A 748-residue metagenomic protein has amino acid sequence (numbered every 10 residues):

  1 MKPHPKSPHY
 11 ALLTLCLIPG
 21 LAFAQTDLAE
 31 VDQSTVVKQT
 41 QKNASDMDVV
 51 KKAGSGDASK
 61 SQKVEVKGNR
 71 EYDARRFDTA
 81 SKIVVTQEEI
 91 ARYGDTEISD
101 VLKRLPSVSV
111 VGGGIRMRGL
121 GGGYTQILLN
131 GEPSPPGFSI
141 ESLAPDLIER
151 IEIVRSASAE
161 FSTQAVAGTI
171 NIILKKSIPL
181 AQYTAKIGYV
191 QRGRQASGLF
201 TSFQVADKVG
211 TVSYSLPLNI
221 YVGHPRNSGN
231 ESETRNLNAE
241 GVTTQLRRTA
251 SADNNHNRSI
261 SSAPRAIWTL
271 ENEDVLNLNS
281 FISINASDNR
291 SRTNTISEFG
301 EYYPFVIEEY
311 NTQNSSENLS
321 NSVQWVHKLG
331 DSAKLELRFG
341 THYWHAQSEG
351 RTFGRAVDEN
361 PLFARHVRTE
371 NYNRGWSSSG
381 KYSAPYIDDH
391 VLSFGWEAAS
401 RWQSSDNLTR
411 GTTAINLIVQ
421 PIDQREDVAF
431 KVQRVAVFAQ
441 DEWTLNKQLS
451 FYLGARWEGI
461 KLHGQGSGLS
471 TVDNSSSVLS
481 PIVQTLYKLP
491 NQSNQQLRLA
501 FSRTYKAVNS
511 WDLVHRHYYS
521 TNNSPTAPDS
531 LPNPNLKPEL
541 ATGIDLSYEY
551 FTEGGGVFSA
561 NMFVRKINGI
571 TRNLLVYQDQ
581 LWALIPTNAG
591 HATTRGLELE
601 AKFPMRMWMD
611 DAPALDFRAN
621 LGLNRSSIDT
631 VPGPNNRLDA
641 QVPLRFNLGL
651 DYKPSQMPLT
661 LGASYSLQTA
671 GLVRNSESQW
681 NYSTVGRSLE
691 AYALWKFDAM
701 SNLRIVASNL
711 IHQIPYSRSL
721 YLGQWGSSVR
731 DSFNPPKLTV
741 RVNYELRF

Functional and structural regions predicted by a protein language model:
Q25, N568, L667-L672, L694-F748: C-terminal beta-signal and adjacent terminal beta-strands/loops of Gram-negative outer-membrane beta-barrel proteins
A44, K60-Y93, G122-I127: N-terminal periplasmic "start-of-domain" segments of outer-membrane beta-barrel proteins
K67, S99-P133: Extracytoplasmic beta-strand/coil segments of soluble accessory domains associated with Gram-negative outer-membrane
I98-V101, I115-R116, A165-I187, L199-T201: N-terminal periplasmic accessory domains that precede and gate Gram-negative outer-membrane beta-barrel machines
E132-A157, F203: Short acidic/polar hinge/loop motifs at secondary-structure boundaries that mediate gating or recognition
Y310, N314-N318, N371, E426-Q433 (+5 more regions): Outer-membrane beta-barrel signature, preferentially recognizing the C-terminal barrel domain of Gram-negative
H345, K461-H463, D473, Y487 (+5 more regions): Surface-exposed extracellular loop regions of Gram-negative outer-membrane beta-barrel proteins, predominantly
N446-F451, S559-K566, A583-G671: Gram-negative outer-membrane beta-barrel transporters
